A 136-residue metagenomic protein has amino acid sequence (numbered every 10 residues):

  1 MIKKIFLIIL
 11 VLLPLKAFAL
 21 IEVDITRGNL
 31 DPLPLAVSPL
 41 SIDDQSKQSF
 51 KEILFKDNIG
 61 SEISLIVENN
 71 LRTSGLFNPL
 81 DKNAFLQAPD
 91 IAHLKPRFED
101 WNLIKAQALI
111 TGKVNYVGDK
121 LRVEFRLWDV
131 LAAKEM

Functional and structural regions predicted by a protein language model:
K4-P14: Sec-dependent N-terminal signal peptides
L15-A19: Sec/Tat signal peptide C-region and signal peptidase I cleavage site
I21-I25, A92-M136: Amphipathic beta-strand/beta-sheet edge segments enriched in Tyr/Trp
D24-R97, I110, Y116: Short beta-strand->alpha-helix linker/helix-N-cap micro-motif that forms a surface specificity/interaction loop
